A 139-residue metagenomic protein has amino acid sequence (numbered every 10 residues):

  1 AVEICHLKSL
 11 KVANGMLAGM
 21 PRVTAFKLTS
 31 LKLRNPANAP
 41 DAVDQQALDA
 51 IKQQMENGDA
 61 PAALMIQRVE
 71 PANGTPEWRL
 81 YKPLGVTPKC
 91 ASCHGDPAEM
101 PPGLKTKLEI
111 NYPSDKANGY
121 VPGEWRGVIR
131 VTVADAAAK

Functional and structural regions predicted by a protein language model:
A1-K89, A98-K139: Extracytoplasmic c-type cytochrome modules immediately beyond a signal peptide or single-pass transmembrane anchor
S92: Short, cysteine/histidine-rich loop/knuckle motifs that typically chelate Zn2+
G95: Short Cys/His-rich local motifs and their 1-3 flanking residues in nucleic-acid-associated proteins and small
